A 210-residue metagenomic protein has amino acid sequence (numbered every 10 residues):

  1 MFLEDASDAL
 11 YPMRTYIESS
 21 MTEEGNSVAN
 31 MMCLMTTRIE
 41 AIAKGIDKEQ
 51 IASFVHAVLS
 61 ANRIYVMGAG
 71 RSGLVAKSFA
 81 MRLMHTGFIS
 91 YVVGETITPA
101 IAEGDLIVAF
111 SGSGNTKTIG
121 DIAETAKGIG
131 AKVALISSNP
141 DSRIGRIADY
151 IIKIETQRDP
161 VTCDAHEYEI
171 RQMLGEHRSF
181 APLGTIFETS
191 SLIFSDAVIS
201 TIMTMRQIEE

Functional and structural regions predicted by a protein language model:
F2-K44: Generic N-terminal amphipathic, Lys/Arg-enriched alpha-helix
L34, A41, S53, I193 (+1 more regions): Alpha-helical scaffold segments in soluble metabolic enzymes
A43-S60: A short, well-structured juxtamembrane/interface segment
K48-E49, S53, T204-E210: Active-site phosphate/pyrophosphate-binding segments
Y65-A69, V75-T189: Glycine-rich phosphate-binding loops that contact phosphosugars or nucleotide phosphates
L183-A197, T201-I208: An accessory alpha-helical subdomain
